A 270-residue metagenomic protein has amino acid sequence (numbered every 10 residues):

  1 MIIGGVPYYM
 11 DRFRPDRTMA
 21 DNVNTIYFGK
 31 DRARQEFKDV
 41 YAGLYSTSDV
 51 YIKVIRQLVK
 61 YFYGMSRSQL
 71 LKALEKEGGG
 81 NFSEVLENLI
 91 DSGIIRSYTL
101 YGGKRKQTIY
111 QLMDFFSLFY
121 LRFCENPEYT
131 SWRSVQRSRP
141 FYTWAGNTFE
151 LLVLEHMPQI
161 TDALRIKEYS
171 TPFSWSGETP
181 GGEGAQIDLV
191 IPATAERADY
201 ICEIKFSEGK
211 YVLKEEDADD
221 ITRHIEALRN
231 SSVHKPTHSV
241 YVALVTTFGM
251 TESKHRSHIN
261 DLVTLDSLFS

Functional and structural regions predicted by a protein language model:
I3-G5: Non-catalytic terminal regions with compositionally biased, polar/charged low complexity
P7, G102-G103, S117, F206-E208 (+2 more regions): Conserved nucleotide-binding/hydrolysis micro-motifs of P-loop NTPases
Y8-Y9, F13-P15, M19-I187: Accessory nucleic acid-recognition modules appended to NTPase machines
R122-C124, I201-E203, L213, K254-S257: Short conserved micro-motifs at the rims of enzyme active sites and ligand-binding pockets
M157, A185-E208, I221, V242: Conserved catalytic cores of phosphodiester-cleaving nucleases, focusing on short active-site segments
S207-A227: Mg2+/Mn2+-dependent nuclease catalytic core
R223-H238: Arginine/glycine-rich "motif VI" loop of SF2 helicases in the C-terminal RecA-like domain
P236-S270: Domain-level recognition of nuclease-like catalytic cores that cleave nucleotide substrates
